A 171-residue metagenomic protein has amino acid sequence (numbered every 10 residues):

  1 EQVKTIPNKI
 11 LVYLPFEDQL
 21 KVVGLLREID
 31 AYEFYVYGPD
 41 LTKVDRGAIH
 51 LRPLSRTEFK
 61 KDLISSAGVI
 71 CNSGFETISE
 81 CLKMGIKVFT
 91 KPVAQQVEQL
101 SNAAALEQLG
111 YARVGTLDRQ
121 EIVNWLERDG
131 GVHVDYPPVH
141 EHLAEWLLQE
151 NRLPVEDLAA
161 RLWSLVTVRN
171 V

Functional and structural regions predicted by a protein language model:
E1-G68: Donor-nucleotide binding loops and adjacent catalytic segments primarily of GT-B fold Leloir glycosyltransferases
D18, T42, T77, Q96 (+1 more regions): Surface-exposed, flexible loop/turn segments at secondary-structure boundaries
D18-Q19, S55, G74, Q99 (+1 more regions): Amphipathic coiled-coil/heptad-repeat helices and related helical stalk/stem segments that mediate oligomerization
R27-E28, L82, E107-Q108: Anion (oxyanion) recognition and catalysis
P53, K87-V132: Nucleotide-sugar donor-binding patch of glycosyltransferase catalytic domains
F59-S101: A donor-sugar binding/catalytic signature common to diverse glycosyltransferases and related nucleotide-sugar
N124-V171: C-terminal amphipathic helix plus adjacent low-complexity, charged tail appended to glycosyltransferase catalytic
